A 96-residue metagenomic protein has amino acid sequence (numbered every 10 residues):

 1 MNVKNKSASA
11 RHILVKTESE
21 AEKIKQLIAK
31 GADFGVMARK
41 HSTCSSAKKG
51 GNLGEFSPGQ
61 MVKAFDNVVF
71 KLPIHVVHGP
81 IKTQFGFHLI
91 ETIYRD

Functional and structural regions predicted by a protein language model:
M1-L14, A64-D96: Proteostasis/folding factors centered on peptidyl-prolyl cis-trans isomerases
S9, E22-K23: Residue-level detector of alpha-helix boundaries and kinks
E20, K30-G31, D96: N-terminal targeting/tethering segments
E20, M61, H88: Short phosphate-engaging motifs
I24-A64: Peptidyl-prolyl cis-trans isomerase
